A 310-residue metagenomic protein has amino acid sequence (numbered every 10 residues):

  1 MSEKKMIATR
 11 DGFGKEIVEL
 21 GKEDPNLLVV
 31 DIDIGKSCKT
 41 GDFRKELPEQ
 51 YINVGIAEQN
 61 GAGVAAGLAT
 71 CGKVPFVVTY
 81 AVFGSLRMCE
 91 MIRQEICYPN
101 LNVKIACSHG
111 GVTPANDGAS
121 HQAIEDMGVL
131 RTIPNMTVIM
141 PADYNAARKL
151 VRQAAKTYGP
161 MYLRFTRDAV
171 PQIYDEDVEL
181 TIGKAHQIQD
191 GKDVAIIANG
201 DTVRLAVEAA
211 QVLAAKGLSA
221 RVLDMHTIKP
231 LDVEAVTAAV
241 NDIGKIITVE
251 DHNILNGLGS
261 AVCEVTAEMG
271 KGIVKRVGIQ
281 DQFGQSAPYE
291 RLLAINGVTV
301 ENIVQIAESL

Functional and structural regions predicted by a protein language model:
M1-R164, A169, E179, N302: Thiamine diphosphate
R10-D11, E23-N26, D31-G41, K45 (+2 more regions): Thiamine diphosphate
